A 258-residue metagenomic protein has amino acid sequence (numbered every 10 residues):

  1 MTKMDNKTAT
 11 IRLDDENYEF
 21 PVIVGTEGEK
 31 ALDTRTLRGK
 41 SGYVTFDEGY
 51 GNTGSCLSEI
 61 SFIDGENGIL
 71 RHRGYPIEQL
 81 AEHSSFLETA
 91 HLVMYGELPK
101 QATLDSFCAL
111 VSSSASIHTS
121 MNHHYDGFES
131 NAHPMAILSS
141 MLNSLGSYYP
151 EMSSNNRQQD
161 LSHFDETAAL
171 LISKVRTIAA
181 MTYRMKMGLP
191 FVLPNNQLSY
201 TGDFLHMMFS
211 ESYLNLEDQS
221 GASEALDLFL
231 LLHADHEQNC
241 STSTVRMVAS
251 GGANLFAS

Functional and structural regions predicted by a protein language model:
T2-S258: Hydrophobic alpha-helical bundle cores within soluble ligand-binding/oligomerization subdomains
